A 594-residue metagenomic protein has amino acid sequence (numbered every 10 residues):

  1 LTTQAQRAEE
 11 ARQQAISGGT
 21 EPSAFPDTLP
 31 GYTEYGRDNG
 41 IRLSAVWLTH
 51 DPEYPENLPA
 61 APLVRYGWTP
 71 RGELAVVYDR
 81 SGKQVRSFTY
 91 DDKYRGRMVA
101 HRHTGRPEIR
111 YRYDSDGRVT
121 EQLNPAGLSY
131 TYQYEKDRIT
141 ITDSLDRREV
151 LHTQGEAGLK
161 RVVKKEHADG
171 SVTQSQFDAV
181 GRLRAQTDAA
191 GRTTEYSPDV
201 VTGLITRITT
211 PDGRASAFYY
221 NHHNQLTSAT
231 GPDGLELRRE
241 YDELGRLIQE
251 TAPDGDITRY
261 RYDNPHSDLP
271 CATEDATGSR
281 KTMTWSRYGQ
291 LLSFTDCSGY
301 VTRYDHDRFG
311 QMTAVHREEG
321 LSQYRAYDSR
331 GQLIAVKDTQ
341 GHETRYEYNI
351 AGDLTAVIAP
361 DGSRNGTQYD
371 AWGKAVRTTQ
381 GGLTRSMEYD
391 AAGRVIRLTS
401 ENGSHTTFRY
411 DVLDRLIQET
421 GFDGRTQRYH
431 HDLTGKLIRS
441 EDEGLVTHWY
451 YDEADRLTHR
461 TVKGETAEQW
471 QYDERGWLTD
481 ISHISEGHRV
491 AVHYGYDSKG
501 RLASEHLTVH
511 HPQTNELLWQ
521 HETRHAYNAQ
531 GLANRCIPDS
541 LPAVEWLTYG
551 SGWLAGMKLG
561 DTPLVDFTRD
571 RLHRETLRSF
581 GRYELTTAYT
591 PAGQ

Functional and structural regions predicted by a protein language model:
L1-Q594: Extended charged/polar low-complexity repeat regions
